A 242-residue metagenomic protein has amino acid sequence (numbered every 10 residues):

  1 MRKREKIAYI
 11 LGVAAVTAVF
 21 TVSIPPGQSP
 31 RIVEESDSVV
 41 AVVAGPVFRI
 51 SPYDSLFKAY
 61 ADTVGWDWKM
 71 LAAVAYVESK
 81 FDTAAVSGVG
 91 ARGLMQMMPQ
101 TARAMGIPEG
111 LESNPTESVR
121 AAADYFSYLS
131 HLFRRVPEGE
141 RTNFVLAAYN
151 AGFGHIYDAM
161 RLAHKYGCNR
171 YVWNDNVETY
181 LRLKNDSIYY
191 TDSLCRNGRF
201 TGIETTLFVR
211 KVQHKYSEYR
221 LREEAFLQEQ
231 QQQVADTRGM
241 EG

Functional and structural regions predicted by a protein language model:
M1-A15: N-terminal Sec-pathway targeting helices
V16-P25: Hydrophobic alpha-helical membrane-insertion segments, chiefly the h-region of N-terminal signal peptides
I24-V234: Catalytic glycan-binding domains that act on GlcNAc-containing polysaccharides
D236-R238: Disulfide-stabilized, aromatic/cysteine-rich ligand-recognition loop
M240-G242: Short, solvent-exposed mixed-charge patches
